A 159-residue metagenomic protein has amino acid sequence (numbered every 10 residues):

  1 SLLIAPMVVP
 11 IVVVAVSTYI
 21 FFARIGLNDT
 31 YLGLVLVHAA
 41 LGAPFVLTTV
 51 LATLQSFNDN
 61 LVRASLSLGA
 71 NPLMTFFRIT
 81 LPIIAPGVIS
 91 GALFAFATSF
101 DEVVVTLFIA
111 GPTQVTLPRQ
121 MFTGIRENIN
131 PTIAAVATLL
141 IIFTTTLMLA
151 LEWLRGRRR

Functional and structural regions predicted by a protein language model:
S1, A5-V8, V35-A39, T80 (+5 more regions): Residue-level signature of the transmembrane alpha-helical core of multi-pass small-molecule transporters
S1, V14-T18, L32, V46 (+4 more regions): Hydrophobic/aromatic residues in alpha-helical transmembrane segments
S1-I20, V62-R63: Cytoplasmic-entry segments and transmembrane alpha-helices of multi-pass inner-membrane transporters
V12-L41, L73, A110-P112: Membrane-interfacial helix termini and adjacent extracytoplasmic/periplasmic loops of multi-pass transporters
A15, A39, V46-D59, P72-D101: Transmembrane alpha-helices
A15-I25, L93-T98, R126, L151-E152: A structural signal for multi-pass alpha-helical bundles of membrane permease subunits that mediate small-molecule
L51-L66, A70-L81, A134-R159: C-terminal transmembrane helix and the adjacent membrane-cytosol boundary/short C-terminal tail of inner/organellar
F100-A150: Interhelical loop and adjacent transmembrane-helix boundary motif in polytopic membrane transport permeases
